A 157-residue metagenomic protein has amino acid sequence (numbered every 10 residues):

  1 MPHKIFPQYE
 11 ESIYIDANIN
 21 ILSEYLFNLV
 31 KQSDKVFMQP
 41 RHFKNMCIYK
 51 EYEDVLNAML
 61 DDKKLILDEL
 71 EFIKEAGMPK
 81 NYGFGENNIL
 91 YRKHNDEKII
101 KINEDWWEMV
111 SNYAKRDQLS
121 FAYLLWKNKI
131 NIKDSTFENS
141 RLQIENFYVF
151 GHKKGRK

Functional and structural regions predicted by a protein language model:
M1-K157: Glycosyltransferase catalytic domains, chiefly GT-A lineage
